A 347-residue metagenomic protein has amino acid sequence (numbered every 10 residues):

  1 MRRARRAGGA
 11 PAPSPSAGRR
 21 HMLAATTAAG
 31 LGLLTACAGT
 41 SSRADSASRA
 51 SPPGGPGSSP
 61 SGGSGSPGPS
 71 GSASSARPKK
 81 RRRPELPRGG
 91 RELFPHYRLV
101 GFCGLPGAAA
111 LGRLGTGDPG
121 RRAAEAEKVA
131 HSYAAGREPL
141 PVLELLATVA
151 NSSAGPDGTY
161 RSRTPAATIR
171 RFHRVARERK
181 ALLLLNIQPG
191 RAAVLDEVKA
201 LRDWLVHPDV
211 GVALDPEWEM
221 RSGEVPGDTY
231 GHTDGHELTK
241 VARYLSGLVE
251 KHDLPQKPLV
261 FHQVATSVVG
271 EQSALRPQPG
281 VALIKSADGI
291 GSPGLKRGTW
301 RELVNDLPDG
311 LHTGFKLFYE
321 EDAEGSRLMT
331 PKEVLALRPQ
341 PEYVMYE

Functional and structural regions predicted by a protein language model:
M1-A17, A25-T35: N-terminal secretory signal peptides
L34-R91: N-terminal low-complexity, Pro/Thr-rich disordered segments that flank secretion/membrane-targeting signals
G71-G117: N-terminal module-boundary/linker segments of secreted carbohydrate-active enzymes
L93-F94, A130-E138, R174-V175, R202-H207 (+1 more regions): Acidic (Asp/Glu)-rich catalytic clusters
V100-F102, P141-L145, L183-L185, V212 (+3 more regions): Hydrophobic faces of well-ordered beta-strands that scaffold small-molecule active sites in alpha/beta enzyme cores
P106-F172: N-terminal carbohydrate-binding/catalytic regions of secreted carbohydrate-active enzymes
A193-L205, V269-L275: Distinct, well-ordered alpha-helical segments
T229-M345: Surface-exposed substrate-engagement region within the catalytic domains of secreted or surface-exposed extracellular
